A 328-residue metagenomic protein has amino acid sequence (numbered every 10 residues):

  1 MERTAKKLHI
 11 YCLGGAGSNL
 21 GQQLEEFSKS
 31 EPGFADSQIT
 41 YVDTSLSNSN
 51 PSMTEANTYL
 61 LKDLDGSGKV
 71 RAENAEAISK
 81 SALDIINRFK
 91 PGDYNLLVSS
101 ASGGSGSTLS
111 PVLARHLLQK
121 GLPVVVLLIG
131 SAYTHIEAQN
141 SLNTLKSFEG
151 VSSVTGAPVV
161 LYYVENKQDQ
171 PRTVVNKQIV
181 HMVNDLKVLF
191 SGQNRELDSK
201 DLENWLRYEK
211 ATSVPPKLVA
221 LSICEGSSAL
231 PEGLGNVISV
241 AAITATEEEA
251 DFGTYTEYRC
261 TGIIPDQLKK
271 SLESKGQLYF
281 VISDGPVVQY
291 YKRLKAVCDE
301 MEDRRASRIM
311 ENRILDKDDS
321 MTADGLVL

Functional and structural regions predicted by a protein language model:
M1-L328: Tubulin/FtsZ superfamily GTPase core signature
